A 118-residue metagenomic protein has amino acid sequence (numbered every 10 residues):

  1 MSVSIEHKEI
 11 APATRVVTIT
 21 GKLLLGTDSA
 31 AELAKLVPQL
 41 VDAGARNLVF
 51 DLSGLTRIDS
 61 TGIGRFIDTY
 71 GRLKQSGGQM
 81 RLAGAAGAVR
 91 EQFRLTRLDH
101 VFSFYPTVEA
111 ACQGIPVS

Functional and structural regions predicted by a protein language model:
M1-V3, P12, G78, H100: A short helix-to-beta-strand connector/capping loop
V3-S4, K8-K35: STAS-typified acidic loop motif
E6-K8, A83, Y105: General small-molecule cofactor/ligand-binding pocket signal
E6-V17, V49-S60, G114-I115: Charged, low-complexity, helix/coiled-coil-prone segments
I10-P12, G87, E109: Residues that form or immediately flank small-molecule/cofactor binding pockets and catalytic motifs
L23-F102: Amphipathic alpha-helical interaction surfaces in cytosolic regulatory modules
S103-T107, A111: Short acidic-hydrophobic, aromatic-tinged amphipathic segments that line or gate anion-handling sites
A110-S118: Short, charged, intrinsically disordered terminal tails
